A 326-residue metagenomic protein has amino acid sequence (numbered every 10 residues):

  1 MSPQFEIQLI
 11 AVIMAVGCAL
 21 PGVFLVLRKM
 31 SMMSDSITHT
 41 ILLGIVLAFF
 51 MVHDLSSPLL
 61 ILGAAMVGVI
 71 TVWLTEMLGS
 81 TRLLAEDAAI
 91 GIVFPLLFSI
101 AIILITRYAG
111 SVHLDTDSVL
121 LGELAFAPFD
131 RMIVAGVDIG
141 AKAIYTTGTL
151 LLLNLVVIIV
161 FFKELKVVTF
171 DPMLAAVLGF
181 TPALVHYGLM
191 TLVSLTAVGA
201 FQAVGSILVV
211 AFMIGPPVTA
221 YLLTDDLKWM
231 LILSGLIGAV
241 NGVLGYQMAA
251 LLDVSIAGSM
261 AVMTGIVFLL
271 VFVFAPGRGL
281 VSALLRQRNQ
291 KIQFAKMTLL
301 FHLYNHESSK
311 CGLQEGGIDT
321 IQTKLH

Functional and structural regions predicted by a protein language model:
M1-G17: Membrane-interfacial amphipathic/re-entrant helices at transmembrane-helix boundaries
Q8-I13, P58-M66, A88-I92, I144-T149 (+3 more regions): Hydrophobic alpha-helical transmembrane segments
V23-L114, A220-I232, A249-I256: Short loop segments and helix-boundary regions at transmembrane helix junctions of multi-pass inner-membrane proteins
F98-V157: Transmembrane helix-bundle core of multi-pass membrane transporters and related energy-transducing complexes
I139-V210: Helix-loop-helix "hairpin" substructures at the membrane interface of multi-pass membrane proteins
Q202-A203, I207-V254: Transmembrane alpha-helical segments in multi-pass inner-membrane proteins
Y246, I256-N289: Long, low-complexity, charged/polar intrinsically disordered regions in eukaryotic proteins
S282-H326: Non-transmembrane accessory domains of multi-pass membrane transporters/channels
